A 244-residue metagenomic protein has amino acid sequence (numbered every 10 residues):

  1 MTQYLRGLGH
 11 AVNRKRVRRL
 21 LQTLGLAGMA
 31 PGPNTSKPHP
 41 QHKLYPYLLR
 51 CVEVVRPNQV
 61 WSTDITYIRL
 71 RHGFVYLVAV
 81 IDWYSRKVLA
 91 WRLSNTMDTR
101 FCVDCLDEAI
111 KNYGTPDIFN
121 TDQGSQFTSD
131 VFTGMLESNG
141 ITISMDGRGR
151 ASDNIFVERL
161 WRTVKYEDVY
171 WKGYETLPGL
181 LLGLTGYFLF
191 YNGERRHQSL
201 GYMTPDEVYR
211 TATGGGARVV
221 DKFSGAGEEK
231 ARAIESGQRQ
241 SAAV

Functional and structural regions predicted by a protein language model:
M1, V17, L21, L49 (+12 more regions): Mobile genetic element proteins and their domesticated derivatives, centered on retroelements and DNA transposons
M1-P57, D206-T213: Basic, flexible linker segments flanking DNA-binding modules in nucleic acid-interacting mobile-element proteins
P38-P40, T121-Q123, F127-L136, I143-K165 (+2 more regions): RNase H-like two-metal-ion nuclease catalytic core shared by retroviral integrases and related mobile-element nucleases
V54-L89, N95-M97: An active-site-proximal beta-strand-loop segment
G73, W91-Y113, T128: Active-site beta-loop-alpha junctions of metal-dependent nucleic acid enzymes, especially the RNase H-like/DDE
S85-W91, I143-D146, Y170-W171: Short small-residue beta-strand/loop micro-motif enriched in glycine and branched aliphatics
E137-I141, K165-V244: C-terminal domain-tail junction helix/linker
